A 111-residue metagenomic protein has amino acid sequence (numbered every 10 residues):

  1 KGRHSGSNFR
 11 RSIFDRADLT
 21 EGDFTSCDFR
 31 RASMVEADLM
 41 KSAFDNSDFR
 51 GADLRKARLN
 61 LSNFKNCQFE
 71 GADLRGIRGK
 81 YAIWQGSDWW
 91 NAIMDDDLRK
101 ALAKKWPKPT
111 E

Functional and structural regions predicted by a protein language model:
K1-E111: Tandem repeat scaffolds
